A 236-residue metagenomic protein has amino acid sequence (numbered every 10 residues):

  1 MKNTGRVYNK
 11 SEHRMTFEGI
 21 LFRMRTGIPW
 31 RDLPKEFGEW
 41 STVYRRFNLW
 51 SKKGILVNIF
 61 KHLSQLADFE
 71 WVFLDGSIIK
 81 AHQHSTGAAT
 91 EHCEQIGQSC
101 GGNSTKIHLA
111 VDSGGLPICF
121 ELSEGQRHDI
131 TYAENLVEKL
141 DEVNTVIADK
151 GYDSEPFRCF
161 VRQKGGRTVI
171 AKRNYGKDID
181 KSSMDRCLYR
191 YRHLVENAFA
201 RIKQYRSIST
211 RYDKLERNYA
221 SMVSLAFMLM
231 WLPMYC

Functional and structural regions predicted by a protein language model:
M1-C236: Short alpha-helical elements
